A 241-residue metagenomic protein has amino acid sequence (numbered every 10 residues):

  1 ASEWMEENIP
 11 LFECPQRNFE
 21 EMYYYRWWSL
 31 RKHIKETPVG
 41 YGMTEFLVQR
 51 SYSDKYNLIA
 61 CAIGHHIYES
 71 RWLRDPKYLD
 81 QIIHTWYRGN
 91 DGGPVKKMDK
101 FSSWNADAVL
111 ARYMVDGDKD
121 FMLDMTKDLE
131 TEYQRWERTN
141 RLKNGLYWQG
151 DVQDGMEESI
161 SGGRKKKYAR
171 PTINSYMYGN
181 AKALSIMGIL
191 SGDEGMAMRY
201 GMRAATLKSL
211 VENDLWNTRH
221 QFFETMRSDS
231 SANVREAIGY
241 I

Functional and structural regions predicted by a protein language model:
A1, G93-S103, E137-M202, T218-H220 (+1 more regions): The feature captures the catalytic groove of carbohydrate-active enzymes
A1-D124, E130, F222-I241: Substrate-binding groove/exosite segments of carbohydrate-active enzymes
N18-Y25, D75-G89, K119-E137, Y176 (+2 more regions): Extended, well-ordered alpha-helical scaffold segments
K35-V39, L142, N217: Intrinsically disordered or highly flexible coil/loop and linker segments, enriched in small and charged/polar residues
